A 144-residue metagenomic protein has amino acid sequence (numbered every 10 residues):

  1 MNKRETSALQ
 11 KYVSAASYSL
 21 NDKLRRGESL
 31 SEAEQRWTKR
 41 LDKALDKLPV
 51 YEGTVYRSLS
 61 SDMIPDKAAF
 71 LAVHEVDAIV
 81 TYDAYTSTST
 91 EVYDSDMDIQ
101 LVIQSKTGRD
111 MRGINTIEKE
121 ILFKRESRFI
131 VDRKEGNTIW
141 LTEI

Functional and structural regions predicted by a protein language model:
M1-I144: Mono-ADP-ribosyltransferase
